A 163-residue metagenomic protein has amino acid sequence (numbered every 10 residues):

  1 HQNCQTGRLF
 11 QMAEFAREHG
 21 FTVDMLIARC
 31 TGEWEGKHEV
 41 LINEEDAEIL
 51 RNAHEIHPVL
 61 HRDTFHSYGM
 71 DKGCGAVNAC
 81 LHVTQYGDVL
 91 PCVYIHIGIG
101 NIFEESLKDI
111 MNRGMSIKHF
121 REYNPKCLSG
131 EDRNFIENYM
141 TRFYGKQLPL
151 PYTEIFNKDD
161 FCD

Functional and structural regions predicted by a protein language model:
H1-V77, Q85-Y86, L90, Y94 (+2 more regions): Radical SAM enzyme [4Fe-4S]-AdoMet core and its adjacent flexible, acidic and glycine-rich loops/tails across
V93-D163: Flexible mid-to-C-terminal extensions adjoining Fe-S/redox cofactors in radical SAM and related proteins
